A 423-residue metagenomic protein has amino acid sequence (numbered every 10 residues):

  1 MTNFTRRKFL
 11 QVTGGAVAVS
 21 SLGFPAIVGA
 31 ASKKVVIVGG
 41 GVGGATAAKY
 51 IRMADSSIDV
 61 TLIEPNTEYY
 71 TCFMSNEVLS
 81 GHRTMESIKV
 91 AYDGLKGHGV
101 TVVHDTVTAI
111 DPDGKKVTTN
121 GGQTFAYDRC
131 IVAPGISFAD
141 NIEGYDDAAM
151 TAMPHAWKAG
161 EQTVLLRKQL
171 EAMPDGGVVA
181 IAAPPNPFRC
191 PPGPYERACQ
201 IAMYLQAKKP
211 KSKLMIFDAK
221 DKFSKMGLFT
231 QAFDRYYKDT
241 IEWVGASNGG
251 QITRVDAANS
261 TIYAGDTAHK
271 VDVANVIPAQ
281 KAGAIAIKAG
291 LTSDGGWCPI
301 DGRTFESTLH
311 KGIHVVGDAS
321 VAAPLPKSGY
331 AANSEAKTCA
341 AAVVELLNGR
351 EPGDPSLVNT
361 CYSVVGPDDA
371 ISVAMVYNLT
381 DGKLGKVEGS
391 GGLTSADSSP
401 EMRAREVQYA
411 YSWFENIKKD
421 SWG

Functional and structural regions predicted by a protein language model:
M1-V17: N-terminal secretory signal peptides and thylakoid transit peptides that target proteins across membranes
T13, G121, P134-G135, P278: Glycine-rich, N-terminal phosphate-binding loop of Rossmann-like dinucleotide-binding domains
G29-T101, P185-G227: Beta1-alpha1 glycine-rich phosphate/pyrophosphate-binding loop at the start of Rossmann-like nucleotide-binding domains
G97-I110, V117, F125, M203-G295: A Rossmann-like FAD-binding core segment of flavoenzymes
P134-K208: Glycine-rich dinucleotide-binding loop and its adjacent helix/turn
A148-M173, H269-S334, E345: FAD-site-proximal beta/loop scaffold in flavoenzymes
A332-L357: Internal hydrophobic alpha-helix adjacent to the cofactor/substrate pocket in enzyme cavities
A374-G423: C-terminal auxiliary extensions adjacent to catalytic cores
